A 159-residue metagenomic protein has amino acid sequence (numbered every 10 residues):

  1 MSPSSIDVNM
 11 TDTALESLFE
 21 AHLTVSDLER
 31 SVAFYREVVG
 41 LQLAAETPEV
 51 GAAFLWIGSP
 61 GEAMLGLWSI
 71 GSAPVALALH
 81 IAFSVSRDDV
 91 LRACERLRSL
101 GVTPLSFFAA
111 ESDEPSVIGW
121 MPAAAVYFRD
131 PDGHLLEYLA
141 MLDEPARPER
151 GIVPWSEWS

Functional and structural regions predicted by a protein language model:
M1-E29, I81, V85, L142-P145 (+1 more regions): N-terminal beta-strand motif that seeds the catalytic metal site of vicinal oxygen chelate
D12, H22-A63: Core segments of cupin and vicinal oxygen chelate
L15-S17, P74-A78, G119-W120: Short glycine-enriched loop/turn motifs at secondary-structure junctions
L28-E29, A82-L135, D143-E149, W155: Vicinal oxygen chelate
P60-E62, S72-V75, S86-L91: Short, charged/polar surface micro-motifs in flexible loops or helix N-caps
M64, E137-Y138: Short glycine-/small-residue motifs
